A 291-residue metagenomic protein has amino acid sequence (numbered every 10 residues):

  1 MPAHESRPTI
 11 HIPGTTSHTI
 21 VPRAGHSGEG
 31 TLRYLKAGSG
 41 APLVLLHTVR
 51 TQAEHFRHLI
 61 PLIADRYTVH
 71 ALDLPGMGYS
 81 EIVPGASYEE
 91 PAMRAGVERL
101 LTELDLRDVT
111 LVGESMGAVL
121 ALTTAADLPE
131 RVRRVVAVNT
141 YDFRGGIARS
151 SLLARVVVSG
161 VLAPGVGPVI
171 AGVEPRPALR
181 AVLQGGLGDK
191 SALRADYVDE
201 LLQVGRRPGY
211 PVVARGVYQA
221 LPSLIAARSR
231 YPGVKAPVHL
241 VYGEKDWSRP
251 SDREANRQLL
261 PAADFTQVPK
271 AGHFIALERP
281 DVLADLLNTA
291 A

Functional and structural regions predicted by a protein language model:
M1-L43, A64-Y67, L106-R107, L287-A291: Alpha/beta-hydrolase fold catalytic core
R23-A37, H70-M116, D285: Active-site loop/oxyanion-hole signature of alpha/beta-hydrolase fold enzymes
G30-Y79: Conserved HGGG/HGGXW glycine-rich cap/lid loop of the alpha/beta-hydrolase fold
L120-T124: Hydrolases whose catalytic domains are alpha/beta-hydrolase-1, hotdog thioesterase, or metallo-beta-lactamase-like
A126, R133-P168: Flexible "cap/lid" loop of the alpha/beta hydrolase fold
G146-R149, I170-P232: Conserved alpha/beta-hydrolase catalytic His-Asp/Glu region
G233-A271: Conserved loop-alpha-helix segment in the C-terminal half of the alpha/beta-hydrolase fold that carries the catalytic
A271-A284: Catalytic histidine-centered segment of alpha/beta-hydrolase-like enzymes
